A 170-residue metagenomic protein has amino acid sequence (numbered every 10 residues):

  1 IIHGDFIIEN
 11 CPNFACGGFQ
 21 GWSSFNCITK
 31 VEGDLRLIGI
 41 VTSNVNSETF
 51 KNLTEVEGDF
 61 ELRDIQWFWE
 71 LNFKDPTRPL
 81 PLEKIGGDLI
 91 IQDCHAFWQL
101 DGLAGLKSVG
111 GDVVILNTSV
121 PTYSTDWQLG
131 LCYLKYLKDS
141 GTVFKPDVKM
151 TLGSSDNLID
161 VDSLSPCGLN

Functional and structural regions predicted by a protein language model:
I1-C27, E32-T49, E55-L169: Concave beta-strand-loop units of leucine-rich repeat
